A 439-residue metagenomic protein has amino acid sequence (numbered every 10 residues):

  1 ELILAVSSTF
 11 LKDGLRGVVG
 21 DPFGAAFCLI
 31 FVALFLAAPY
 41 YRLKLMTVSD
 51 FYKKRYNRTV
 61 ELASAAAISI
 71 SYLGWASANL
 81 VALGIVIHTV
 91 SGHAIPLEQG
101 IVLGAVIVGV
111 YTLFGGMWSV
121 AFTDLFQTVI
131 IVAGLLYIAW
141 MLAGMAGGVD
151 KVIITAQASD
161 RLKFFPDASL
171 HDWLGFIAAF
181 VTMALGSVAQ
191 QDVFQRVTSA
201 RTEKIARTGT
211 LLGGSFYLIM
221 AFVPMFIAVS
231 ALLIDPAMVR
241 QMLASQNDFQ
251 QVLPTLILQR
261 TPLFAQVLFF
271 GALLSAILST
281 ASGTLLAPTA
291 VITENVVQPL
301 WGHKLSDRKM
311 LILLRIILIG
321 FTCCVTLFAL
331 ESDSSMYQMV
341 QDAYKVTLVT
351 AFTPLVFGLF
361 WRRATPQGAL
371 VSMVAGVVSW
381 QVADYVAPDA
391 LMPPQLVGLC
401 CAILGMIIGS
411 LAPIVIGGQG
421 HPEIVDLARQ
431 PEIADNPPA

Functional and structural regions predicted by a protein language model:
E1-A439: Membrane-embedded helix-loop-helix hairpins and adjacent transmembrane boundary segments in multi-pass transporters
